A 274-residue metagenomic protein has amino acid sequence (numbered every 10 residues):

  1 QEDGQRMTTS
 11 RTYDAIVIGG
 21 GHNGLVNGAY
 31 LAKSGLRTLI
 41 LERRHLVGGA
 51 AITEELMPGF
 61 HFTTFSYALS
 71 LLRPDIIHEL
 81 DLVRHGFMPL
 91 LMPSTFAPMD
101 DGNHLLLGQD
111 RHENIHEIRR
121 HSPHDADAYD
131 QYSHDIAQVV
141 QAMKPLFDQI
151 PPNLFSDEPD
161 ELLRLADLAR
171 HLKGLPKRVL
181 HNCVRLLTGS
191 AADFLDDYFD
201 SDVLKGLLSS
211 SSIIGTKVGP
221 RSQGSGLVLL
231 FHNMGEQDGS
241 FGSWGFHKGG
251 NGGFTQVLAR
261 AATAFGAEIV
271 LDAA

Functional and structural regions predicted by a protein language model:
Q1-M7: Short, Lys/Arg-enriched N-terminal segments with co-localized hydrophobic residues within the first ~10-30 amino acids
T9-F155: N-terminal glycine-rich phosphate/pyrophosphate-binding loop and immediately adjacent elements
A137-F265: Active-site/ligand-binding neighborhood in enzyme catalytic cores
L271-A274: A conserved short coil-to-beta-strand element within the FAD-binding core of flavoproteins
